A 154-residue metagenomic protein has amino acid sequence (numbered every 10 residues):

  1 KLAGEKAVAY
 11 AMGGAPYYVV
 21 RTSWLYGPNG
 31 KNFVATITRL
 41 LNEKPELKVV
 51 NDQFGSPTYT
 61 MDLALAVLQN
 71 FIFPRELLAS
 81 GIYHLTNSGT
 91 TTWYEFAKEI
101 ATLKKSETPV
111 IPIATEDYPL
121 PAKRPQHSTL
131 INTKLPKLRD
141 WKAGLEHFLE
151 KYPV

Functional and structural regions predicted by a protein language model:
L2-K6: Active-site helix adjacent to the Tyr-X3-Lys
A7-G55, M61-D62, L68: NAD(P)-dependent short-chain dehydrogenase/reductase
V19, P57, T90, P112 (+2 more regions): Short aromatic/basic micro-patch
R21-T22, V50, N87, A114 (+2 more regions): A secondary-structure boundary/capping signal
S23, V49, F54-T58, Y83-F96: An accessory alpha-helical subdomain
L63, V67, L85, F96 (+2 more regions): Non-catalytic, hydrophobic alpha-helical segments
A66, F73-P121, Q126: Mid/C-terminal beta-alpha module of Rossmann-like enzyme folds, strongest in SDR-family dehydrogenases/epimerases
T108, K123-V154: C-terminal amphipathic/interface module of NAD(P)-dependent oxidoreductases and related NAD-binding regulators
